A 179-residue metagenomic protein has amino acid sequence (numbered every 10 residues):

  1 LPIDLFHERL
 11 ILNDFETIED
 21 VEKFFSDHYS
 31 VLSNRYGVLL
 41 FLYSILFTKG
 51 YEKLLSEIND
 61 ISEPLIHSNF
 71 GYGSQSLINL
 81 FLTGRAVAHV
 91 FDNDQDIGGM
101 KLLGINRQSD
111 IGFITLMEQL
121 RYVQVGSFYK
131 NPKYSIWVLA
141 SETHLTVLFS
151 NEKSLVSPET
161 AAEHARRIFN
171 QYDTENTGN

Functional and structural regions predicted by a protein language model:
L1-Y172, N176-N179: Cysteine-dependent deubiquitinase/ubiquitin-like isopeptidase catalytic cores across multiple families
